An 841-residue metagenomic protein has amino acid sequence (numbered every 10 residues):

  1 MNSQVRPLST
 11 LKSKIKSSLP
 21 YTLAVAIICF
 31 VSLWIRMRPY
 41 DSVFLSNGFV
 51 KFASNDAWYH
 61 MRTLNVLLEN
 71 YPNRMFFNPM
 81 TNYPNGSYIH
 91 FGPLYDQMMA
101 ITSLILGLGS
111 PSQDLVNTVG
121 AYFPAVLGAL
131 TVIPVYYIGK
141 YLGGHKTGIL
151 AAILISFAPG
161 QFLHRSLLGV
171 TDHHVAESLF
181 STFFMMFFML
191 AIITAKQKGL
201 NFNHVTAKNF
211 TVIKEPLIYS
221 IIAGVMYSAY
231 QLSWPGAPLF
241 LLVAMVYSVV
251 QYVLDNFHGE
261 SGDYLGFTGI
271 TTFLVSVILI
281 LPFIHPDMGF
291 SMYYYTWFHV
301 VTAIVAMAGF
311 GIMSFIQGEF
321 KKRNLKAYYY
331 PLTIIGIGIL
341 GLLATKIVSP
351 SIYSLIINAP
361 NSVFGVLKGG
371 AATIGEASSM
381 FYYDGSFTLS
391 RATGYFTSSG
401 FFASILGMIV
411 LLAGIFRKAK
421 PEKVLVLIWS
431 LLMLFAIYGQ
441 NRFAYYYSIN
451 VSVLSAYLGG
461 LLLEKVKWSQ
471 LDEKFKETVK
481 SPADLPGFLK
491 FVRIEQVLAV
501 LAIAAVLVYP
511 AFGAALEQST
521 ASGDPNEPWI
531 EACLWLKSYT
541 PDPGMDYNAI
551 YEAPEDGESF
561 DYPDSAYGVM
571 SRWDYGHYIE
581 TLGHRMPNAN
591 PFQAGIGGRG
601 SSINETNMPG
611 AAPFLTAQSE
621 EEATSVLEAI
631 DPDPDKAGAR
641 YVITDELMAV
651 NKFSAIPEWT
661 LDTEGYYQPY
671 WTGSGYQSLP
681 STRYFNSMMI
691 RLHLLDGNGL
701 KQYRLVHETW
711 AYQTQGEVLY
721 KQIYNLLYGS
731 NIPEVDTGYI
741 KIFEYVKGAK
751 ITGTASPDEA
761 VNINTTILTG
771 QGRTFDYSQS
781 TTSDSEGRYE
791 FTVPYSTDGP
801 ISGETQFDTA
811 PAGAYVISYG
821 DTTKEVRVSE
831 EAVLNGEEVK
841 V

Functional and structural regions predicted by a protein language model:
M1-L45, N55, I149, K214-L217 (+7 more regions): Start-transfer (signal-anchor) and selected internal transmembrane alpha helices of multi-pass inner/ER membrane
N2-L8, F30, F52, A57 (+3 more regions): Extracytoplasmic
K14-A57, R62, E69, M75-P79 (+6 more regions): Transmembrane signal-anchor helices characteristic of membrane glycosylation enzymes that use polyprenol
C29-I35, F123-Y141, K146-L254, T268-P286 (+2 more regions): Membrane-embedded helix bundles of polyisoprenyl
M37-L142, K146-L154, A158-T182, L200 (+1 more regions): Active-site lumenal/periplasmic loops and adjacent helix-entry segments of GT-C-fold, multi-pass membrane
K196-Q197, N201-F210, F240-P331, L461-E464: Perimembrane helix-loop-helix junctions
W297-I316, P331-F416, E422: Alpha-helical transmembrane segments at the extracellular/periplasmic loop-to-helix junctions of multi-pass membrane
L427, L432, G439-K476, K480-S481: Hydrophobic/aromatic-rich transmembrane helices and adjacent perimembrane loops
